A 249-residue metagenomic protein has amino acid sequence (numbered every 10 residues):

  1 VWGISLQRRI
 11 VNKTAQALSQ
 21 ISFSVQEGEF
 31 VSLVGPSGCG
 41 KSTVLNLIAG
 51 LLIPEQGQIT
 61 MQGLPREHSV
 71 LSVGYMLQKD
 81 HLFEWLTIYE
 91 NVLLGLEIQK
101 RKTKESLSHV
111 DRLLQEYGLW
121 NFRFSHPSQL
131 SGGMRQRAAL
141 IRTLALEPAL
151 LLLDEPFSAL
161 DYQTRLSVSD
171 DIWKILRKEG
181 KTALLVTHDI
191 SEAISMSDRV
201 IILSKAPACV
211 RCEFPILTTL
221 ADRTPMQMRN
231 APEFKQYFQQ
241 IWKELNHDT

Functional and structural regions predicted by a protein language model:
V34-P36: The feature captures the beta-strand-to-loop junction immediately N-terminal to the Walker
A49: Helix-to-loop junction immediately C-terminal to a conserved catalytic motif
G57-S69: Conserved ABC transporter NBD signature motif
L86-L93: Short coil-to-helix segment of the ABC ATPase nucleotide-binding domain corresponding to the Q-loop/switch region
H126-L130, M134: Conserved ABC ATPase signature
A145-A149: A short, proline-enriched helix->beta-strand linker immediately N-terminal to the Walker B motif in ABC-type P-loop
L151-D154: Catalytic Walker B motif of ABC-type/P-loop ATPase nucleotide-binding domains
